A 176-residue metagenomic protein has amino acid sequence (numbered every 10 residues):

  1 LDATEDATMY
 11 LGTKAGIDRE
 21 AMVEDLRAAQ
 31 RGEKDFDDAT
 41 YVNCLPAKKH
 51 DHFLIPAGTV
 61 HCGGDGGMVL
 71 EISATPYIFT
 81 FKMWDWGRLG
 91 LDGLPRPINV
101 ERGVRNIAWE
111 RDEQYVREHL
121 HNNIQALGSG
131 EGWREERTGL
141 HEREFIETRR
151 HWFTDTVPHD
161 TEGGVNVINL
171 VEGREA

Functional and structural regions predicted by a protein language model:
L1-K49, T59, G64-R174: Active-site region of the double-stranded beta-helix
